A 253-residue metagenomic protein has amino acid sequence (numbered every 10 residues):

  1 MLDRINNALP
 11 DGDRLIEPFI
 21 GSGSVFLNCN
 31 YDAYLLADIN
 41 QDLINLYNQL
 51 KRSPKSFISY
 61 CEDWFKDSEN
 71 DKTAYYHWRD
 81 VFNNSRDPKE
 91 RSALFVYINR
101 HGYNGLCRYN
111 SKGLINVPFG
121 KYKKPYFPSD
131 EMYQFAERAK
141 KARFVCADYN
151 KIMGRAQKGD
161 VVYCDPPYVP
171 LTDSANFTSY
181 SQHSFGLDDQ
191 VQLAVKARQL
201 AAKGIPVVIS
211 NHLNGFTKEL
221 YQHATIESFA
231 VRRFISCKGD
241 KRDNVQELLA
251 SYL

Functional and structural regions predicted by a protein language model:
M1-N7: Class I SAM-dependent methyltransferase Rossmann-like catalytic core, especially the SAM/SAH-binding loop
A8-D11, K51-F177, Q192, Q199-K203: SAM-dependent nucleic-acid methyltransferase catalytic core
A8-K66: Conserved S-adenosyl-L-methionine
F19-S24, E131-M132, N211-G215: Short, polar loop motifs at secondary-structure junctions
G21, Y47, V96, V207 (+1 more regions): A residue-level signal for conserved active-site and pocket-lining positions in enzyme catalytic cores
K158-E247: Conserved acidic-Pro-Pro-aromatic motif
E247-L253: Conserved beta strand-loop-helix elements of the APE1-like EEP
